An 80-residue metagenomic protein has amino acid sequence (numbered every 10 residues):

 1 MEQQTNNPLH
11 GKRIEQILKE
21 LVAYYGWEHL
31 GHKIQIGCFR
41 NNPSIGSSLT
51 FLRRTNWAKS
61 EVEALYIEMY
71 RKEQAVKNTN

Functional and structural regions predicted by a protein language model:
M1-N80: Long, compositionally biased intrinsically disordered regulatory segments in eukaryotic proteins
